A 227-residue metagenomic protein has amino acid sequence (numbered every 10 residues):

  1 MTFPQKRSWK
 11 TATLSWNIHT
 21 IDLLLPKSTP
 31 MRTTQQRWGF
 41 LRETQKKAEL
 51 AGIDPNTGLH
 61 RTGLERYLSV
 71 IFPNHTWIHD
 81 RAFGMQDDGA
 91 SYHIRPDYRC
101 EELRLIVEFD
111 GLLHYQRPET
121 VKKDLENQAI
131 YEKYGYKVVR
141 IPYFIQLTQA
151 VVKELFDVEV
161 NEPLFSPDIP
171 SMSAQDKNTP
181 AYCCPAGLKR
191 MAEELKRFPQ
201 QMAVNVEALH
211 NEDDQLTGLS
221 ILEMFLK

Functional and structural regions predicted by a protein language model:
T2-K227: Nucleic-acid endo/exonuclease domains
